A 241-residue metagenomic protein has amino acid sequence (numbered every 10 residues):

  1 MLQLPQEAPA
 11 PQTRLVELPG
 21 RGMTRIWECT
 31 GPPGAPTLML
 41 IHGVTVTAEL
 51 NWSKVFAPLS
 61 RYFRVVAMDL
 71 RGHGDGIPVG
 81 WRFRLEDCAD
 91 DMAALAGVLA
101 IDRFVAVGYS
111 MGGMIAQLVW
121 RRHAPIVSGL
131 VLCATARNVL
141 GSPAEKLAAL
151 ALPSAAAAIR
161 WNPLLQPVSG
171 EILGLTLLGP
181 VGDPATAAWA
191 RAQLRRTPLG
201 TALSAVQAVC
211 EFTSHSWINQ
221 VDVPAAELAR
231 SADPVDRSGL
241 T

Functional and structural regions predicted by a protein language model:
L18-D75: Conserved HGGG/HGGXW glycine-rich cap/lid loop of the alpha/beta-hydrolase fold
D69, V105, S128-V131: Residue in the alpha/beta-hydrolase core beta-strand immediately N-terminal to the catalytic nucleophile
E86-F104: Conserved acidic catalytic loop of the alpha/beta-hydrolase fold
G108, G112, A116: Gly/Ala-rich beta-loop-alpha elbow adjacent to hydrolase catalytic centers
R121, S128-R160: Flexible "cap/lid" loop of the alpha/beta hydrolase fold
S142-L147, N162-D222: Conserved alpha/beta-hydrolase catalytic His-Asp/Glu region
V221, E227-A229: Short beta-strand/loop motif that positions the catalytic acidic residue of the alpha/beta-hydrolase fold
P234-L240: Conserved alpha/beta-hydrolase "acid-adjacent" motif
